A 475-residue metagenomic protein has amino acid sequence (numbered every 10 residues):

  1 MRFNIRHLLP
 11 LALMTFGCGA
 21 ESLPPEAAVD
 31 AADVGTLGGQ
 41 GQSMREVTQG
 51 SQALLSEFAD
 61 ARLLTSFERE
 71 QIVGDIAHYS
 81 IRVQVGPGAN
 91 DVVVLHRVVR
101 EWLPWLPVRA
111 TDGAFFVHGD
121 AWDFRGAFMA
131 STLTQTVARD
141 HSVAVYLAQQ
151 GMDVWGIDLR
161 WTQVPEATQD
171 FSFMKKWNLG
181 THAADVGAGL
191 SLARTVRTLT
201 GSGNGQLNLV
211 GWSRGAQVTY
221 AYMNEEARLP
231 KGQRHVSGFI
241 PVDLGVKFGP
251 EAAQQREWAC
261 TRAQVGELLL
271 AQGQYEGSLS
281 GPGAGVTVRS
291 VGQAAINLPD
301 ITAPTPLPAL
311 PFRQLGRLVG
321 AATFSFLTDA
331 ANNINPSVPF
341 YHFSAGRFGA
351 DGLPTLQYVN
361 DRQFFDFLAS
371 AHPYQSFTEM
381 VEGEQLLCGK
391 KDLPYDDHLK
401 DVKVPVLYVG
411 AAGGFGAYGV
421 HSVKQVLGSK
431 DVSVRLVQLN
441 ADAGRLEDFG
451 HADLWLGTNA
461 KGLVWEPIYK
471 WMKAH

Functional and structural regions predicted by a protein language model:
E57-P107: N-terminal cap/lid segment of alpha/beta-hydrolase-fold proteins
W105-G156: Short, surface-exposed "cap/lid" segments of acyl-processing enzymes
M174-R197: Alpha/beta-hydrolase active-site loop
V210-G215: Gly/Ala-rich beta-loop-alpha elbow adjacent to hydrolase catalytic centers
Q217, A221-G238, G245-K247: Conserved hydrolase catalytic core segment
Q254-P405, V409-G419: Alpha/beta-hydrolase
A412-G444: Conserved loop-alpha-helix segment in the C-terminal half of the alpha/beta-hydrolase fold that carries the catalytic
R435-H475: Catalytic active-site module of serine/aspartate enzymes centered on a nucleophile-bearing elbow/loop
